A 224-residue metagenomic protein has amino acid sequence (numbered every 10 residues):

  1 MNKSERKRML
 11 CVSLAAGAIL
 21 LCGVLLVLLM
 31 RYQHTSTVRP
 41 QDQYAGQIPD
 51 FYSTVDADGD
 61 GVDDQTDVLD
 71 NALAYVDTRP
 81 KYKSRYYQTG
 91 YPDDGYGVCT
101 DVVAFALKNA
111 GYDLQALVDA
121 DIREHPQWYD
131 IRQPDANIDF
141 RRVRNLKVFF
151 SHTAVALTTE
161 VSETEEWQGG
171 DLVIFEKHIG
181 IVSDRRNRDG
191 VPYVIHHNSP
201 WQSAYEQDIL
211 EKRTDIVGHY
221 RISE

Functional and structural regions predicted by a protein language model:
N2-L21, L28-M30: N-terminal Sec-pathway targeting helices
C22-G23, Q41: A generic structured-segment signal
M30-K147: N-terminal capping segments
V62, R123-W201: ...with weaker cross-activation on analogous glycine-rich loops/strands in unrelated enzymes
G190-E224: Low-complexity, Gly/Ser/Thr/Pro-rich intrinsically disordered linker/tail segments
